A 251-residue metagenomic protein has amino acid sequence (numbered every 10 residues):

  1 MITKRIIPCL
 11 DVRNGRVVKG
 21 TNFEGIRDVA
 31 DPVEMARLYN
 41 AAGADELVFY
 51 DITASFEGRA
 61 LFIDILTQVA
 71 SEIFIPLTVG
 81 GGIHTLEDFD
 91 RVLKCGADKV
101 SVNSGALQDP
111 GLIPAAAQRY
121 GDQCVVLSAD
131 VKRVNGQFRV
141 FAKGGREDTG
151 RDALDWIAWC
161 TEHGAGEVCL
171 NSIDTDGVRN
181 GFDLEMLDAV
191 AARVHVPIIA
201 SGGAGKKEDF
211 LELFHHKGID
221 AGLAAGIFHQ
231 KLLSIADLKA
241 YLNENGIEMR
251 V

Functional and structural regions predicted by a protein language model:
R5-C9, E46, F74-T78, K99-S101 (+5 more regions): Structural preference for beta-strand elements that scaffold enzyme active sites
D11, Y39, L47, V79 (+6 more regions): Conserved, mostly hydrophobic/aromatic
V12-N14, V18-K19, A97-L170, D174-T175: Conserved anion-binding
E46-D64, S104, C169-N180: Glycine-rich, proline-tolerant flexible connector loops at the mouths of alpha/beta enzymes
T53, L61-Y120: Glycine/small-residue-rich loop that forms an oxyanion/phosphate-binding "nest" at active or ligand-binding sites
A60-T67, P110, G150-L154, N180-D188: Charged helix-capping and loop-helix junction motifs
I73, L77-G96, E185-A221: Catalytic cores of alpha/beta
R91-L112, S172-G177, A200-D209, K217-D237: Glycine-rich phosphate-binding active-site loops on the catalytic face of alpha/beta enzymes
